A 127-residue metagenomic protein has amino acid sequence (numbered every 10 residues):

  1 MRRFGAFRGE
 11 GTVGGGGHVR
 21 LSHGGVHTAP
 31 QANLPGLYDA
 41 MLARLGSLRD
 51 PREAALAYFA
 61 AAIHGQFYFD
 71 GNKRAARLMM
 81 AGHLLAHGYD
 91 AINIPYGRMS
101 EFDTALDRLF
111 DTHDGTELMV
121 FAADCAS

Functional and structural regions predicted by a protein language model:
M1-S127: FIC/Doc superfamily catalytic core
